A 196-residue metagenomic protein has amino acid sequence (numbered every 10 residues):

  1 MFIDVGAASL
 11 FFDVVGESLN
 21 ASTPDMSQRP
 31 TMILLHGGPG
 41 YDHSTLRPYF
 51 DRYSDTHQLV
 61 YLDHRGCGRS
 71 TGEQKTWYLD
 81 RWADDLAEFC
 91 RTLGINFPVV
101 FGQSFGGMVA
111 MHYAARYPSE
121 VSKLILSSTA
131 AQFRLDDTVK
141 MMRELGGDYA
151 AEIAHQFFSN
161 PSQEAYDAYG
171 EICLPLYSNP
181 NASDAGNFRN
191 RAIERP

Functional and structural regions predicted by a protein language model:
M1-V5: Short acidic-hydrophobic surface loop/beta-edge motif
G6-K75, F89: Conserved HGGG/HGGXW glycine-rich cap/lid loop of the alpha/beta-hydrolase fold
T71-A83, A130: Catalytic nucleophile-loop/oxyanion-hole region of alpha/beta-hydrolase and closely related hydrolase-like folds
D80-P98: Conserved acidic catalytic loop of the alpha/beta-hydrolase fold
P98, G102-S104: Conserved alpha/beta-hydrolase "nucleophile elbow" surrounding the catalytic nucleophile
G107-P118, L124: Short glycine-enriched nucleophile-adjacent loop and the immediately C-terminal alpha-helix near the catalytic center
S122-N160: Flexible "cap/lid" loop of the alpha/beta hydrolase fold
Q156-P196: Alpha/beta-hydrolase
